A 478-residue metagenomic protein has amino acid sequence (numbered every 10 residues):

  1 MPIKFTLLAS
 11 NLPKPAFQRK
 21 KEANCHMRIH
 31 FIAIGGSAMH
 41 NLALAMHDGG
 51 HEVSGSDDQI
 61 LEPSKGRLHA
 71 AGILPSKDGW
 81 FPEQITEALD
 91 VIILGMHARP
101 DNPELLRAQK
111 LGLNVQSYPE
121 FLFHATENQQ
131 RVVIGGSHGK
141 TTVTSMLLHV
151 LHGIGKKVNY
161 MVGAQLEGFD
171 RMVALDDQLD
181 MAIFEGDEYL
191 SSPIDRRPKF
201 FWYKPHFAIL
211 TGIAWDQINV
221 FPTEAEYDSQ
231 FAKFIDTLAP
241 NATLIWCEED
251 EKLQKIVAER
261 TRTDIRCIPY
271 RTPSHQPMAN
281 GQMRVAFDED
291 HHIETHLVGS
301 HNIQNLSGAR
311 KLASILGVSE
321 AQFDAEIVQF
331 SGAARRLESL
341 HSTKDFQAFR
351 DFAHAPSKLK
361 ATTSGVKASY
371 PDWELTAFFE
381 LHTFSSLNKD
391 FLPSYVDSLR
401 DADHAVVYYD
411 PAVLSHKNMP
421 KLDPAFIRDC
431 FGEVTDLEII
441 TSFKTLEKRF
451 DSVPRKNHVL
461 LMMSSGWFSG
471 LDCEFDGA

Functional and structural regions predicted by a protein language model:
P2-P63, L68-P75, A88-I92, A108-L113 (+4 more regions): ATP-dependent carboxylate-amine ligase
P15, E22-H26, A45-G49, H69 (+6 more regions): Phosphate-binding loop of NTP-binding sites
D58-L61, G79-F81, M96-R99, E248-E251 (+2 more regions): Short, polar loop motifs at secondary-structure junctions
K77-G79, S117-P119, V162-A164, W246-E248 (+3 more regions): Short loop/edge segments at beta-strand edges and connector loops that shape dinucleotide/nucleotide cofactor-binding
F81-T86, F121-A125, P273-A279, V413-L414 (+1 more regions): A short acidic, often aromatic-flanked loop/helix-cap motif at beta-alpha or helix-coil junctions that lines enzyme
Q130, F287-T295, H341-F346: Glycine/charged-rich beta-loop-alpha catalytic/anionic-binding loops adjacent to active sites
F201-W215, K252-K255, H292-G332: A conserved, hydrophobic alpha-helical segment in the catalytic core of large ATP/adenylate-utilizing enzymes
H275-H291: Acidic-glycine-rich active-site phosphate/pyrophosphate-binding loop
